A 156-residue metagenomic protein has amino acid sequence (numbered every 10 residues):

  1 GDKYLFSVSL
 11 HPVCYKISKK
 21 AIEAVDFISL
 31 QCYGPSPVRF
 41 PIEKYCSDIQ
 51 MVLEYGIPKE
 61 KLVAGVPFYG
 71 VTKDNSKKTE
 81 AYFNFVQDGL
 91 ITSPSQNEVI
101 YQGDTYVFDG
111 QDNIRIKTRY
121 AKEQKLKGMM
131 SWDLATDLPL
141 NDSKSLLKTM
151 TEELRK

Functional and structural regions predicted by a protein language model:
G1, P139-L140: Intrinsically disordered, low-complexity coil segments
G1-D88: Substrate-binding surface in catalytic domains of secreted glycosidases
Y15, T136-L138: Short secondary-structure capping/turn micro-motifs that flank functional sites
S36, D104-V107, A135: The substrate-binding groove and active-site-proximal loops of carbohydrate-active enzymes, especially glycoside
M51-Y55, I116-E123: A generic secondary-structure signal
K59-Y120, L140, S145-K156: Glycan-binding loop/region signatures in secreted carbohydrate-active enzymes
K127: Short acidic/polar active-site loop segments enriched in Thr and Asp
